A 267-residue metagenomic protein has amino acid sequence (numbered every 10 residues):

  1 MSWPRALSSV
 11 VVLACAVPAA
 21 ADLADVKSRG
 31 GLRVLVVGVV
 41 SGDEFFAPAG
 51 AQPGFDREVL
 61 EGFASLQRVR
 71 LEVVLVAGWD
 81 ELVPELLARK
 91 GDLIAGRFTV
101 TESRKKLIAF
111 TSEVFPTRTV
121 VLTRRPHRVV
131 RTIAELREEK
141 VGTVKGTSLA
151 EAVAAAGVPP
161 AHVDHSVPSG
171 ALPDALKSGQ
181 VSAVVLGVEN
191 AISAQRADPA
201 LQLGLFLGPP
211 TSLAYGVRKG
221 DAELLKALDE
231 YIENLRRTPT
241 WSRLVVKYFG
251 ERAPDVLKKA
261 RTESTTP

Functional and structural regions predicted by a protein language model:
M1-V10: Bacterial N-terminal signal peptides that target proteins for export
D22-R97, K106: Extracytoplasmic small-molecule ligand-binding "clamshell" domains of the periplasmic binding protein/Venus flytrap
R33-G42, A49-Q67, V120-P168, A183 (+1 more regions): Bilobed "Venus flytrap"/periplasmic-binding protein-like clamshell domains and structurally analogous long
G38-V39, F115-T123, V188, I192-E233 (+1 more regions): Periplasmic-binding protein-like
G54-L66, P126-H127, A134-E135, E139-K140 (+2 more regions): Extended ligand-binding regions for polar small-molecule ligands
E72-P84, R128-V129, D164-D174, S178 (+1 more regions): Short helix-initiation/N-cap motifs at beta->coil->alpha
D80, R97-K106, A152-A155, K177-P209: A ligand-binding cleft/hinge motif common to bilobed small-molecule-binding domains
